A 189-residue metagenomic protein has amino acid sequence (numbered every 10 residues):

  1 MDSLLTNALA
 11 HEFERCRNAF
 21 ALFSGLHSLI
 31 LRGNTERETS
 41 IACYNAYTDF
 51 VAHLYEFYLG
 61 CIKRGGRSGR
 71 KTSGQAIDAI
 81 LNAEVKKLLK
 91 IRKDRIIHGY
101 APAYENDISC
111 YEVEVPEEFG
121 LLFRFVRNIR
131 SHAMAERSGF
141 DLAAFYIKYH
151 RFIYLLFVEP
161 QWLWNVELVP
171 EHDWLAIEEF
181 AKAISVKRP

Functional and structural regions predicted by a protein language model:
M1-E118, A144-P189: Amphipathic alpha-helical interface segments
D107-H132, R137-D141: C-terminal structured domain segments
